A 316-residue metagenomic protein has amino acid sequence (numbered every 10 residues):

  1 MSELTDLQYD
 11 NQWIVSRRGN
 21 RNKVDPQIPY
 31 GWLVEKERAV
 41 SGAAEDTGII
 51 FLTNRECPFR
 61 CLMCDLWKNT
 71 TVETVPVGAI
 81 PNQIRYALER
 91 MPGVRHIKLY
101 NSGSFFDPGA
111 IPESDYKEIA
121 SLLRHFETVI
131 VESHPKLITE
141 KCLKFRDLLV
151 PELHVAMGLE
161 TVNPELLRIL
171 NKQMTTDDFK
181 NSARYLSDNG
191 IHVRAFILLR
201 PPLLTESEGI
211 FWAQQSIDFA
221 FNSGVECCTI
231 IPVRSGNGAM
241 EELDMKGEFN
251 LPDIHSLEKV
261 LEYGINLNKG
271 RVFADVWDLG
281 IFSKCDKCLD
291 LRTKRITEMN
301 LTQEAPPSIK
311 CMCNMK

Functional and structural regions predicted by a protein language model:
M1-E35, A39-V40, F221, V233-K316: Auxiliary Fe-S-binding modules of radical SAM enzymes
N20-T71, Y86-Y100: N-terminal pre-triad scaffold of radical SAM enzymes
D65-Q83, A87, M91-I111, L122-T139 (+2 more regions): Core AdoMet radical
A87-P92, I119-R124, C142-E152, R184-N189 (+1 more regions): Acidic (Asp/Glu)-rich catalytic clusters
G103-F105, P135-L137, T161-N163, L199-L203 (+2 more regions): Active-site-proximal loop/turn and secondary-structure-junction residues that shape catalytic pockets, frequently
G109-K117, T139-L148, E206-S207: Distinct, well-ordered alpha-helical segments
I130, P164-K172, L199-S207, K246-E248: Surface-exposed cleft-lining segments at the edges of enzyme active sites
D177-A239, L257-V276: Conserved C-terminal portion of the radical SAM core fold that forms the substrate/S-adenosylmethionine-binding
